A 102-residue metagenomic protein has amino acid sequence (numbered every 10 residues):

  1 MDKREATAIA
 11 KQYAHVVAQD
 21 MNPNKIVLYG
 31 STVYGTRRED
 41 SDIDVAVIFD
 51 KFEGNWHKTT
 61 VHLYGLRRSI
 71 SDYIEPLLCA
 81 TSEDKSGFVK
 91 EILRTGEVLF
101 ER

Functional and structural regions predicted by a protein language model:
M1-K25, Y34-E39, D50-R102: Catalytic core of pol beta-like nucleotidyltransferases
Y29-S31: Glycine-rich beta-strand-to-loop/alpha-helix junction loops that act as flexible
S41-I43: Short, conserved active-site loops that position catalytic residues or coordinate cofactors/metal ions across diverse
A46-I48: Short hydrophobic/aromatic beta-strand micro-patches that form the beta-sheet surface supporting nucleotide- or nucleic
